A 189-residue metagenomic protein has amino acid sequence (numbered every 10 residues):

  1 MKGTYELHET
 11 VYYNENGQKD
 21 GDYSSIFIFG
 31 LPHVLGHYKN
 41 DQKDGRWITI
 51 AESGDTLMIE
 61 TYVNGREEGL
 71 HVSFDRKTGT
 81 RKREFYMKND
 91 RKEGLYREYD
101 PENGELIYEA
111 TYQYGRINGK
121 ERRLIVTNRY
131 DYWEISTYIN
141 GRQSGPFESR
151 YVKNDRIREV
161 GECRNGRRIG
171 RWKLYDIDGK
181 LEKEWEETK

Functional and structural regions predicted by a protein language model:
M1-K189: Glycine/tyrosine- and acidic-biased, solvent-exposed loop/turn segments at the edges of beta-strands
